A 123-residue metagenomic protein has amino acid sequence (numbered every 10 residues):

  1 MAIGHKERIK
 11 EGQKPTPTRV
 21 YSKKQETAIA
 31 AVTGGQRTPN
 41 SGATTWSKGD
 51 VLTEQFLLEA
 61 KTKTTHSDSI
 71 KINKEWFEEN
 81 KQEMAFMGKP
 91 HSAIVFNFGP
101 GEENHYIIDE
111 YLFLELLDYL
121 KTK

Functional and structural regions predicted by a protein language model:
M1-K123: Catalytic phosphate/metal-binding cores of nucleic-acid and nucleotide-processing enzymes, i.e., regions that mediate
